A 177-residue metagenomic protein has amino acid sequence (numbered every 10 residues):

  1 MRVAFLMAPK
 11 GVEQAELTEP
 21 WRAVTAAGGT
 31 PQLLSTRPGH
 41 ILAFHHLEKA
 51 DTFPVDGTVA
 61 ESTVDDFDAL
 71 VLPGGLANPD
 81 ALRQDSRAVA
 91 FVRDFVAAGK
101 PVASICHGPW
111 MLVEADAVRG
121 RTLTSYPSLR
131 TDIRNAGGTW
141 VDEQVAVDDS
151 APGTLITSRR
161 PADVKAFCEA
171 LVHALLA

Functional and structural regions predicted by a protein language model:
M1-A98, V102, W110-T122, R130-A177: Extended, subdomain-level signal for the structured scaffold at the beginning of enzyme domains
C106: Catalytic, metal-anchored helix/loop core of enzyme active sites in primary metabolism
